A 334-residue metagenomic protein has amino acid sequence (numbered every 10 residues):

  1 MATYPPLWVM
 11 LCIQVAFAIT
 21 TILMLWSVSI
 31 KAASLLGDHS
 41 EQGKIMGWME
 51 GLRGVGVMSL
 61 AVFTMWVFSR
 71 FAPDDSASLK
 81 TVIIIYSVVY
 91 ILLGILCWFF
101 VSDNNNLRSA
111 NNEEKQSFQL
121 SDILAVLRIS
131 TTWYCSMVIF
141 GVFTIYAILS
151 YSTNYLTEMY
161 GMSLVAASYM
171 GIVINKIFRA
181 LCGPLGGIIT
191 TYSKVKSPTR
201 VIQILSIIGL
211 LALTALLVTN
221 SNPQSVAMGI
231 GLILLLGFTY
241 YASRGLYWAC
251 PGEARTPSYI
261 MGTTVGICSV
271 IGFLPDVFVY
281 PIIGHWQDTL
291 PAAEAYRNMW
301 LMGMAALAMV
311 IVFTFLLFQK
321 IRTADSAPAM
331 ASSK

Functional and structural regions predicted by a protein language model:
I13-L52: Cytoplasmic helix-loop-helix junction between adjacent transmembrane helices in 12-TM secondary transporters
G43-F68, S269-Y280: Glycine-rich segments within core transmembrane alpha-helices of 12-TM secondary carriers
V57, A61, I129-G186, R244 (+2 more regions): Extracytoplasmic gate region of multi-pass secondary transporters
M65, S87-A110, F313-F318: C-terminal membrane-cytosol helix-exit motif in multi-pass small-molecule transporters
W98-L124, A324-S332: Flexible cytoplasmic inter-helical loops of multi-pass small-molecule transporters
C182-S197, Q287-D288: Helix-to-loop junctions at the C-terminal end of transmembrane segments in multipass secondary transporters
K196-Y247: C-terminal transmembrane helical hairpin of 12-TM major facilitator-type secondary transporters
R255-P291: A late C-terminal transmembrane helix in Major Facilitator Superfamily
